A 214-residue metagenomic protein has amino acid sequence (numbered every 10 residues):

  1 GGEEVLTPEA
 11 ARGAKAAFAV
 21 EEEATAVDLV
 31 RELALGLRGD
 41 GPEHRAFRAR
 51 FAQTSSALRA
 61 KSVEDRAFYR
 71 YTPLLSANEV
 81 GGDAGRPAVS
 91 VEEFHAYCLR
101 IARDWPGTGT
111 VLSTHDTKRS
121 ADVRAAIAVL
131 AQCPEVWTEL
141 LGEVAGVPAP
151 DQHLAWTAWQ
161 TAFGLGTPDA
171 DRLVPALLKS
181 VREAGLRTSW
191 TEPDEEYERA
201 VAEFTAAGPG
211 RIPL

Functional and structural regions predicted by a protein language model:
G1-L214: Catalytic cores of glycan-processing enzymes that make or break glycosidic bonds
